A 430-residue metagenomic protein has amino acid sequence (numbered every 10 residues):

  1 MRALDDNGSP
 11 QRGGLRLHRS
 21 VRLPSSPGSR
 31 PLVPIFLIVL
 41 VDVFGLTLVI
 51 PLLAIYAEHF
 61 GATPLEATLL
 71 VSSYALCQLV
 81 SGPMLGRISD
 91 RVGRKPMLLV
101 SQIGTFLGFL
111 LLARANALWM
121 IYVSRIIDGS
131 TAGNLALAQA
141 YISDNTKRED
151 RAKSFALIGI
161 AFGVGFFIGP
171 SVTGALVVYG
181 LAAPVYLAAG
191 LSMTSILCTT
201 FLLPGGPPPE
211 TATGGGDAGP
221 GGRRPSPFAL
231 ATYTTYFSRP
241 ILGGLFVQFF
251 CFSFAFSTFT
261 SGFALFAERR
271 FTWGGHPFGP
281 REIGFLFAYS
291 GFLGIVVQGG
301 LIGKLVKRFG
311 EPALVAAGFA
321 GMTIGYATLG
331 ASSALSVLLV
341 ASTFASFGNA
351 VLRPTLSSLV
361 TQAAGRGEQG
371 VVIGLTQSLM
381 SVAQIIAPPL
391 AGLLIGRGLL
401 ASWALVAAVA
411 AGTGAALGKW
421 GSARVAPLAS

Functional and structural regions predicted by a protein language model:
L17-S29, P204-V247: Juxtamembrane intracellular "pre-TM" segments in multi-pass secondary transporters
P51-P64, G262-E282: Short amphipathic helix-loop junctions that connect adjacent transmembrane helices in Major Facilitator Superfamily/SLC
G61, G93, R114-W119, A331-S333: Helix-breaking motifs and short loop linkers at transmembrane-helix boundaries and internal kinks in secondary membrane
A75-P83, G133, F166-F167, G291 (+2 more regions): Residue-level signature of mid-helix packing/kink "hotspots" within the transmembrane helices of 12-pass Major
G82-V92, V297-G310, I395: Helix-to-loop junctions at the C-terminal end of transmembrane segments in multipass secondary transporters
P96-L111, A313-A327: Structural signature of the two symmetry-related core transmembrane helices
S124-G163: Cytoplasmic helix-loop-helix junction between adjacent transmembrane helices in 12-TM secondary transporters
P312-L356: C-terminal transmembrane helical hairpin of 12-TM major facilitator-type secondary transporters
